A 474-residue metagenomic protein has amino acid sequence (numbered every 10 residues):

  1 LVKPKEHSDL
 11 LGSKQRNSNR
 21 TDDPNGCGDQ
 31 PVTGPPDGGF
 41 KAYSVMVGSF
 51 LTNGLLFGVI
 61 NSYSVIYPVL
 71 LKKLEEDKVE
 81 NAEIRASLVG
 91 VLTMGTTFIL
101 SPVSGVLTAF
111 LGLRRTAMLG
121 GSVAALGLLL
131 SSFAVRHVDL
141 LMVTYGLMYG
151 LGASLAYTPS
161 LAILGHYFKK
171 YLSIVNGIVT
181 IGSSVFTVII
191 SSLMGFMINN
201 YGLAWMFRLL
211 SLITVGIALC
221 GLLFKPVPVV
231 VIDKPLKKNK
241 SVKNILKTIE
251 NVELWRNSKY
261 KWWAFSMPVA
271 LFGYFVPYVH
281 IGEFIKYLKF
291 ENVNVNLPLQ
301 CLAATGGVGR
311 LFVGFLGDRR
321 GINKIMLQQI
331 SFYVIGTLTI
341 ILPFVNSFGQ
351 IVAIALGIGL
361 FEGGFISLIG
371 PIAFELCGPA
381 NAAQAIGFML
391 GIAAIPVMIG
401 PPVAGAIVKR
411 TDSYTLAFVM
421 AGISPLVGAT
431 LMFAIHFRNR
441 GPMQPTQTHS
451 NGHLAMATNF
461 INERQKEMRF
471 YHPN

Functional and structural regions predicted by a protein language model:
L1-G58, N244-K259, R469-Y471: Cytosolic juxtamembrane N-terminal segment immediately preceding the first transmembrane helix of multi-pass
V59-L70, R256-F315, I366, G370 (+1 more regions): Extracytoplasmic gate region of multi-pass secondary transporters
L70, G146, A153-F168, V175-N176 (+2 more regions): Intracellular juxtamembrane helix-capping segments at the cytosolic ends of symmetry-related transmembrane helices
I99-D139: Conserved MFS/SLC helix-loop-helix module at the cytosolic interface between two early adjacent transmembrane helices
L100-L113, R310-N323, V408-K409: Helix-to-loop junctions at the C-terminal end of transmembrane segments in multipass secondary transporters
R115-L129, I325-I340: Structural signature of the two symmetry-related core transmembrane helices
G127, V138-L155, P268, Q350-G364: Hydrophobic core of transmembrane alpha-helices in multi-pass small-molecule transporters, especially MFS/SLC-type
G182-V230: Helix-loop-helix hairpin linking two adjacent transmembrane segments in secondary transporters
